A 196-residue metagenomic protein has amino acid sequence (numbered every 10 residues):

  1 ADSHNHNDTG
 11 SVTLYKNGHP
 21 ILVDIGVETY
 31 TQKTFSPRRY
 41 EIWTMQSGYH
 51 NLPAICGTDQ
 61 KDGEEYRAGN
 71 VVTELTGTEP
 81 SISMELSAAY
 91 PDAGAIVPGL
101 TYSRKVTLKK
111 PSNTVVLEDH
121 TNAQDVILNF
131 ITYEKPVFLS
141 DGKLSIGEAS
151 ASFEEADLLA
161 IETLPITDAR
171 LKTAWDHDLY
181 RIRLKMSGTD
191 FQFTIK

Functional and structural regions predicted by a protein language model:
A1-L22, T76-G77, S83, A174 (+1 more regions): Carbohydrate-active enzyme catalytic cores, enriched for enzymes that act on polyanionic acidic polysaccharides
S3, L22-I25, T29-T34: Cytochrome P450 core scaffold surrounding the K-helix E-X-X-R motif and the conserved "meander" helix-loop region
D8, N17, T31, R38-Y40: Conserved nucleotide-binding/hydrolysis modules and their immediate coupling elements across P-loop/ASCE NTPase motors
N17-H19, G26-E28, T58: An acidic- and aromatic-residue-enriched active-site/binding cleft used to recognize and process polar
K33-S36, Y40-K196: CBM-like, beta-strand-rich accessory domains located in the C-terminal region of large, secreted polysaccharide-active
